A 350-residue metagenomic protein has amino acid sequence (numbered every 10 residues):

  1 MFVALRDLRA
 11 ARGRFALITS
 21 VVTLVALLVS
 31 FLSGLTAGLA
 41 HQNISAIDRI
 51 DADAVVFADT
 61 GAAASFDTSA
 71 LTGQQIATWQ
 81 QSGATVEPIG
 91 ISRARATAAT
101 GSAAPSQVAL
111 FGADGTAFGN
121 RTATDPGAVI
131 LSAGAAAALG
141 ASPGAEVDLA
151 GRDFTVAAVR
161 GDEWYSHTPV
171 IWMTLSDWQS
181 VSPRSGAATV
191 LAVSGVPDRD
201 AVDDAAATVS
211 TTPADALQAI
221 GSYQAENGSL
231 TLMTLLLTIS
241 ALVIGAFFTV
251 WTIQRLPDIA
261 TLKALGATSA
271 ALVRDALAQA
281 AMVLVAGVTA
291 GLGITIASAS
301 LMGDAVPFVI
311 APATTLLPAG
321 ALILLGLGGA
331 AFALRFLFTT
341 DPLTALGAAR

Functional and structural regions predicted by a protein language model:
M1-L27, A40, R335, R350: N-terminal Sec/SRP start-transfer signal
A4, P318-R350: C-terminal membrane-exit region of the final transmembrane helix in multipass inner-membrane proteins
R9, R14-F15, L27-V55: Alpha-helical transmembrane segments
L35-R49, A63-S65, P213-L235, G293-L317: Membrane interfacial helix motifs at helix-loop boundaries and amphipathic/re-entrant anchors
S45-R95: Membrane-proximal extracellular/periplasmic loop immediately following the first transmembrane helix
A94-A99, A103-Y223: Basic-flanked hydrophobic alpha-helices used for secretion and membrane insertion
D204-I244, V250-P257, T261-L262, V273 (+1 more regions): Peri-transmembrane interface segments
T261-P307, A313-L325, G329: Transmembrane alpha-helical interface segments in multi-pass membrane proteins
